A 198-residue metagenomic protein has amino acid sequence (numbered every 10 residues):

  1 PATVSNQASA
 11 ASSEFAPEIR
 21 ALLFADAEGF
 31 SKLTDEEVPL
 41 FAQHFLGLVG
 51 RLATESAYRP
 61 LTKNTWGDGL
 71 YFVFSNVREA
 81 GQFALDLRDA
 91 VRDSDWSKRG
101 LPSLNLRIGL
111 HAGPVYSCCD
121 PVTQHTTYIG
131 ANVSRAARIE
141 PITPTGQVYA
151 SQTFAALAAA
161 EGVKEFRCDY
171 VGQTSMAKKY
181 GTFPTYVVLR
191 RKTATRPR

Functional and structural regions predicted by a protein language model:
P1-E18, T145-R198: Intrinsically disordered, glycine/charged-rich C-terminal tails and inter-domain linkers that flank nucleotidyl cyclase
N6-A90: Catalytic NTP-binding/metal-coordinating core of nucleotidyl cyclase/transferase enzymes
F30, A80, V115, F154-A155: A generic structural signal for short hydrophobic patches within well-formed alpha-helices
S31, F74, C119, A158-A159: Activation segment
P39, Q43, T126-V133: Short, conserved loop/turn and helix-capping segments at secondary-structure boundaries that abut family-defining
A53-Q82, D93-A131: Catalytic core of nucleotidyl cyclases, primarily class III adenylyl/guanylyl cyclases
L87, N132-I142, A155-L157: Short, charged, amphipathic alpha-helix that recurs within catalytic cores of restriction-modification and other
